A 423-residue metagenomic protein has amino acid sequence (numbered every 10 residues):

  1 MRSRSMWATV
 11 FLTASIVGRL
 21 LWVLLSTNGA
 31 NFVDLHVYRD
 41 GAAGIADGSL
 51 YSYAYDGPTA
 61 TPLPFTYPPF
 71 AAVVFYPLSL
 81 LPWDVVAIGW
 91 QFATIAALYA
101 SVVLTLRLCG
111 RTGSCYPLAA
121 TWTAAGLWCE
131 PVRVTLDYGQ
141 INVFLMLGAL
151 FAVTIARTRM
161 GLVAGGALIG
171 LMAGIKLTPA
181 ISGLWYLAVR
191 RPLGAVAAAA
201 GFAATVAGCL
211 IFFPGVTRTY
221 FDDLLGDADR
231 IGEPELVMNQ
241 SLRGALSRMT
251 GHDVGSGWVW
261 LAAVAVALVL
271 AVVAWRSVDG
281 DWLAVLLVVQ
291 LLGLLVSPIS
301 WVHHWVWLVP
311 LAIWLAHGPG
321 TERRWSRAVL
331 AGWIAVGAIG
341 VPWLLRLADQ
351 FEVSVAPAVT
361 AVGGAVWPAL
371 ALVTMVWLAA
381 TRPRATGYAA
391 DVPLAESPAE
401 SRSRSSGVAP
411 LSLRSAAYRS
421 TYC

Functional and structural regions predicted by a protein language model:
M1-V163, V189-W305, V353-V359, T381-E396 (+1 more regions): Primarily membrane-embedded glycan-assembly and transfer machineries that use lipid-linked glycans
S26, L147, G183, T250 (+2 more regions): Enrichment for repetitive, rod-forming helical segments
L80, Y186, I313-W314, G318: Active-site catalytic microenvironments for nucleophilic, acid-base chemistry
P82, K176-P179, L311: Hydrophobic transmembrane alpha-helices
L162-Y186, V289-V296: Membrane-interface alpha helices of multi-pass inner-membrane proteins
V302-H317: Hydrophobic/aromatic-rich transmembrane helices and adjacent perimembrane loops
A316-E400, R404, V408-C423: Aromatic-enriched
